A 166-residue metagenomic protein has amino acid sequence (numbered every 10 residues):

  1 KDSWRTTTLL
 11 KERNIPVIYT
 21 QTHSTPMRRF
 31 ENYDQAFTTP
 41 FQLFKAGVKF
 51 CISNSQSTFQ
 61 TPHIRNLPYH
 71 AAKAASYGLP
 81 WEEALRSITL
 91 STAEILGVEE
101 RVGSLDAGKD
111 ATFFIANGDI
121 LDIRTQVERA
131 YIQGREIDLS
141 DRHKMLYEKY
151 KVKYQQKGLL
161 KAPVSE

Functional and structural regions predicted by a protein language model:
K1-D2, Q21-P26, R135: Short, acidic/turn-prone active-site loops that include or flank metal/cofactor- and phosphate-binding residues
K1-R5, L9: Beta-propeller domains
D2, F59-P62, D122: Glycine-/small-residue-rich active-site loops that bind phosphorylated ligands and cofactors
T8-P16, T20-S24, R28-A116: His/Asp/Glu-enriched, well-ordered alpha-helical/loop segment that forms or immediately abuts the divalent-metal
S24, H143-L160: Long, charged amphipathic helices and adjacent flexible linkers at domain junctions
V102-G103, I120-L121, Q155-G158: Short alpha-helix boundary/capping motifs
D106-Y150: C-terminal cap of metal-dependent C-N hydrolases
I132, Q156-E166: C-terminal recognition in membrane/secretory proteostasis and scaffolding
